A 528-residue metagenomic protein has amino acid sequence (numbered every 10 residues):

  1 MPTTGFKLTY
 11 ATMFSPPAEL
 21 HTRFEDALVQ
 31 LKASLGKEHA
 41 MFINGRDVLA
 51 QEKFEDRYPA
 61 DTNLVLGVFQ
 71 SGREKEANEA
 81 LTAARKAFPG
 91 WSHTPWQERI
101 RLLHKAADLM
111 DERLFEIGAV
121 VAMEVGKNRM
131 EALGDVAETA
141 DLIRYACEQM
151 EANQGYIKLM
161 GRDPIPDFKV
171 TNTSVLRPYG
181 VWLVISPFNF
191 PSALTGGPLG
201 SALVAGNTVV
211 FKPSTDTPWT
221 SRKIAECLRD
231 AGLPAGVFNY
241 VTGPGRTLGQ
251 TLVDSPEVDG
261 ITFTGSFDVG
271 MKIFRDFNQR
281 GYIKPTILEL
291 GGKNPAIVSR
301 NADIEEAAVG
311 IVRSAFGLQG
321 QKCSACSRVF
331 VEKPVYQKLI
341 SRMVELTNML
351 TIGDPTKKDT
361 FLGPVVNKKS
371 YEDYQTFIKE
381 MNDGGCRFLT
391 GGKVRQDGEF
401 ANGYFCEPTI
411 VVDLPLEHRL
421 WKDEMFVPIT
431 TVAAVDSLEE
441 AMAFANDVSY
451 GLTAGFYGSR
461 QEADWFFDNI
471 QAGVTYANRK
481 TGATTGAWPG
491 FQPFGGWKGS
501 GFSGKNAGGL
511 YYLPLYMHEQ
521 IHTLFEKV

Functional and structural regions predicted by a protein language model:
M1, L64-G67, S92, W96-Q97 (+6 more regions): Conserved C-terminal structural/oligomerization subdomain of aldehyde/semialdehyde dehydrogenase
M1-D61, V65, K393: Hydrophobic face of amphipathic alpha-helices that form TPR/SEL1-like repeat modules and related alpha-solenoid
E55-R57, T62-L159: Glycine-rich loop-to-alpha-helix module at the N-terminal edge of alpha/beta enzyme cores
A60, E74-A77, W96, L114 (+6 more regions): Residues at or immediately preceding the N-termini of alpha-helices
N63, A84, R99, V121 (+9 more regions): Residue-level signal for inorganic ion chemistry
F88, S92, A107-L114, G118 (+18 more regions): Structural signal for hydrophobic packing residues in well-ordered secondary-structure cores of soluble enzyme domains
A122, A152-E306, V435, G499 (+1 more regions): Rossmann-like NAD(P) dinucleotide-binding subdomain of oxidoreductase/dehydrogenase enzymes
G232, D254, G260, D268-P415 (+4 more regions): ALDH superfamily catalytic-core signature
